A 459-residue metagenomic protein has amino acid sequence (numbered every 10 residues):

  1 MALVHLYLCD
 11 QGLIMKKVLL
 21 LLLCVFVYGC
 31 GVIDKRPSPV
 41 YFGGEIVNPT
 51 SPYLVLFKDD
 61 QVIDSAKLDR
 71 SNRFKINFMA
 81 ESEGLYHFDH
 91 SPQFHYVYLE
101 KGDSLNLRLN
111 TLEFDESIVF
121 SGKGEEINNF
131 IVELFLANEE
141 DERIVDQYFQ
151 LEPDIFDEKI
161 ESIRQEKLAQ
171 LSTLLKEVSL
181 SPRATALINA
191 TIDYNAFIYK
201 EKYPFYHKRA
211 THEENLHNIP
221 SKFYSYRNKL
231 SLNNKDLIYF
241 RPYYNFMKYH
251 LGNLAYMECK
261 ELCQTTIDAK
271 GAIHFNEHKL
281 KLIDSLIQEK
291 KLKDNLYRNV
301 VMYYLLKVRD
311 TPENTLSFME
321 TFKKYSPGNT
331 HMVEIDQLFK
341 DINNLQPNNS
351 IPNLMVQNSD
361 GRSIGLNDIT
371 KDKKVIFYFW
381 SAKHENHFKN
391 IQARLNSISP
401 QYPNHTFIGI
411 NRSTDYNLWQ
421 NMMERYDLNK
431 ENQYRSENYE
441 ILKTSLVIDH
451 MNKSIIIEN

Functional and structural regions predicted by a protein language model:
M1-Y41: Bacterial Sec-dependent N-terminal signal peptides
G31-A184, T191: A non-transmembrane, solvent-exposed segment enriched in polar/low-complexity residues
A190-C259: Extended amphipathic alpha-helical segments with heptad-repeat/coiled-coil character used for oligomerization, fusion
D236-K307: Long, charge-rich alpha-helical interaction segments
H331-N367: N-terminal "domain-start" segment that seeds a small globular fold
G365-Q392: Short active-site neighborhood of thiol/selenol oxidoreductases, capturing the structured segment around
N386-R425, E440-L442: Structural microenvironment flanking redox-active thiols in thiol-disulfide oxidoreductases
L428, N438-N459: Thiol/disulfide oxidoreductase modules built on the thioredoxin-like
